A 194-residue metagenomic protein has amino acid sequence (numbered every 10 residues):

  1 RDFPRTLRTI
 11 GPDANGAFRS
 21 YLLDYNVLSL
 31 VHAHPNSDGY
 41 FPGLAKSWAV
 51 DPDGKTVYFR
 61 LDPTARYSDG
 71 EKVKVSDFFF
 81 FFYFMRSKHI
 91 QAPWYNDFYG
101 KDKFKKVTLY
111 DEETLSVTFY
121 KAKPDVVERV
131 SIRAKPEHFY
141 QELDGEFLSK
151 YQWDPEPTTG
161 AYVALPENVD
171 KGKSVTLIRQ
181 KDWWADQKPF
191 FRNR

Functional and structural regions predicted by a protein language model:
R1-D2, T9-G11, K46, T56-Y58 (+5 more regions): Short, well-ordered beta-strand elements
R1-F3, P35, D53-K55, D62-T64 (+6 more regions): Solvent-exposed coil/turn segments that connect beta secondary-structure elements in extracytoplasmic/periplasmic
R1-P52, Y83, P157-A161: N-terminal lobe/hinge region of extracytoplasmic solute-binding protein
Y25, G43-A45, P52-T56, V73 (+5 more regions): Extracytoplasmic
H34-P35, S131-N193: Gly/Pro-rich hinge or "lid" segments in bacterial periplasmic/extracellular proteins
S47-Q91, S116: Aromatic- and charge-enriched surface segment that lines or borders ligand/interaction sites
R60, N96-D144, N168-D170: Surface-exposed binding/hinge segments that line and control ligand-binding clefts or catalytic entry sites
R66-D69, K123-V127, W183-D186: Short beta-strands and strand-coil junctions in structured, solvent-facing domains, enriched
